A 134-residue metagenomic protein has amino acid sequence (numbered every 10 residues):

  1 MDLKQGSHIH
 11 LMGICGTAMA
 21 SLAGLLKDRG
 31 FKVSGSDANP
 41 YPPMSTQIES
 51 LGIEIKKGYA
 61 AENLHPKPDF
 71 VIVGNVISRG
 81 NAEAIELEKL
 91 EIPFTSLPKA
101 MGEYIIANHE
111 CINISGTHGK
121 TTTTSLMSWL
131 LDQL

Functional and structural regions predicted by a protein language model:
M1-P40, E49-I53, K67, V71 (+3 more regions): ATP-dependent carboxylate-amine ligase
K4, L25, E49, N63-P66 (+2 more regions): Phosphate-binding loop of NTP-binding sites
H10, Y59, H118-G119: Histidine-centered active-site/metal-ligand motif
D37, Y59, N75-I77: Short glycine-rich, polar/acidic loop-and-turn segments at beta strand-coil junctions
A38-N39, A60, K99-A100: Short, ordered loop/turn segments at secondary-structure junctions
M44: Phosphate-/polyanion-interacting regions in eukaryotic proteins
I55-Y59, T95: Short acidic-hydrophobic, aromatic-tinged amphipathic segments that line or gate anion-handling sites
